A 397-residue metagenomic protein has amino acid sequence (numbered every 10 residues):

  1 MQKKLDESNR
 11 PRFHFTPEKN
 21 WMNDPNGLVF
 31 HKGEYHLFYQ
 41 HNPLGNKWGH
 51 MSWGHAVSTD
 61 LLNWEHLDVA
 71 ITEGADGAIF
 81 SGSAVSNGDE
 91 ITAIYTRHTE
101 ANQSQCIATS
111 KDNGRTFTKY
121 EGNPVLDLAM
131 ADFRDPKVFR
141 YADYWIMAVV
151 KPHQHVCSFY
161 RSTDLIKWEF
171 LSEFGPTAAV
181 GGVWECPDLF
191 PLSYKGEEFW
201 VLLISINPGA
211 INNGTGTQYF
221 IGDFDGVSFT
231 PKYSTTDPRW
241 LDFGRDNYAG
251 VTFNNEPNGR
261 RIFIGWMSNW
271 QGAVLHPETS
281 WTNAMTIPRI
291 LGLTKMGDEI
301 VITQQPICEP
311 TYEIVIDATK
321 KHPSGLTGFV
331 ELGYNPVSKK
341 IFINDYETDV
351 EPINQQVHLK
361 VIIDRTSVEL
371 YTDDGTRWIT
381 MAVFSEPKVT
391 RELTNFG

Functional and structural regions predicted by a protein language model:
M1, K195, I221-G397: Beta-rich accessory regions
M1-N26, G45-W48, L62-S86, G114-R140 (+3 more regions): Surface loop/turn signatures of beta-propeller and other carbohydrate-active proteins
H31, N87, F139-Y141, F190-L192 (+2 more regions): Structural WD40 beta-propeller signal
E34-L37, D89-I94, Y144-M147, G196-L202 (+1 more regions): Entry beta-strands of beta-propeller and related beta-repeat scaffolds
N42-N46, H98-A101, P152-H155, N207-A210 (+1 more regions): Short glycine/acidic-enriched loop and turn motifs that connect beta-strands
S52-D60, Q105-N113, F159-L165, T215-V227 (+1 more regions): Beta-propeller blade signature
E73-G77, E100, T116, I146 (+3 more regions): Accessory beta-strand-rich segments of carbohydrate-active enzymes
S81, E90-P124: Carboxylate/His-rich catalytic cores and anion/metal-binding grooves
